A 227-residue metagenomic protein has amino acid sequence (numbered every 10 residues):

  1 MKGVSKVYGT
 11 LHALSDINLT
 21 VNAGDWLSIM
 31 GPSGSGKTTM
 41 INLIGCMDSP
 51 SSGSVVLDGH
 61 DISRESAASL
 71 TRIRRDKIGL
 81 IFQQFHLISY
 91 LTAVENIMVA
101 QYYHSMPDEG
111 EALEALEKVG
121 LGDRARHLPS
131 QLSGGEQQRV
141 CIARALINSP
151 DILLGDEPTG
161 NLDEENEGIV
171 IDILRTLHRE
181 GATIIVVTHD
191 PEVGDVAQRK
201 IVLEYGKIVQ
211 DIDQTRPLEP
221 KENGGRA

Functional and structural regions predicted by a protein language model:
K2-Y205: ABC family nucleotide-binding domain
K207-A227: Conserved beta-strand-loop-alpha-helix hinge in the C-terminal portion of ABC ATPase nucleotide-binding domains
